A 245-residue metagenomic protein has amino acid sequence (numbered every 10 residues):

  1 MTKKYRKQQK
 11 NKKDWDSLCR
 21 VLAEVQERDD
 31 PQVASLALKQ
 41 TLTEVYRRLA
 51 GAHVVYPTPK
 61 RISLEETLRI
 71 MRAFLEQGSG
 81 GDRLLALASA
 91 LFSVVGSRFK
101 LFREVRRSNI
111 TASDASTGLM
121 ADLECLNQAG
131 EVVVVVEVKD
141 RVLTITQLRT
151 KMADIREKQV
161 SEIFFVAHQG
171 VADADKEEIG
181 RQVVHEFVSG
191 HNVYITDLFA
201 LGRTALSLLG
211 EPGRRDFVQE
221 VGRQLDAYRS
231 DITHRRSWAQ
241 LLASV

Functional and structural regions predicted by a protein language model:
M1-L64, S207-V245: Interfaces and regulatory segments of ATP-dependent nucleotide/adenylate/phosphodiester-chemistry enzymes
K4, Q8-N11, P57, F74-D82 (+2 more regions): Short, charged/polar micro-motifs that form catalytic or ligand-binding hotspots
L18-L22, M71, L123, V136: Generic structural hydrophobic/aromatic packing signal, biased to beta-strands
E27, S63-T67, T144, A172: Alpha-helix initiation/capping motif
D29-V33, G78-R83: Structural motif
T43-A73, G81-S93, R98: A short mid-domain helix/strand-loop element embedded in enzyme catalytic domains that forms or borders the active-site
L68-Q77, V133-E137: Short, flexible active-site loops
A86, L91-V245: Catalytic core segments in nucleotide and nucleic-acid processing enzymes
